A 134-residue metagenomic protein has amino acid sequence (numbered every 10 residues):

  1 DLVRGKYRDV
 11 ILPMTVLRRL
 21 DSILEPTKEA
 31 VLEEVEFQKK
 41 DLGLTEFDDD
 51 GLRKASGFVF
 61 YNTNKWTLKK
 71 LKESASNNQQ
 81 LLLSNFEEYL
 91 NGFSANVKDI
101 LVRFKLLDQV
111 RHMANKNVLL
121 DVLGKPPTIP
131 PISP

Functional and structural regions predicted by a protein language model:
D1-P134: Non-catalytic, mostly N-terminal accessory regions of nucleic-acid modification and defense proteins
